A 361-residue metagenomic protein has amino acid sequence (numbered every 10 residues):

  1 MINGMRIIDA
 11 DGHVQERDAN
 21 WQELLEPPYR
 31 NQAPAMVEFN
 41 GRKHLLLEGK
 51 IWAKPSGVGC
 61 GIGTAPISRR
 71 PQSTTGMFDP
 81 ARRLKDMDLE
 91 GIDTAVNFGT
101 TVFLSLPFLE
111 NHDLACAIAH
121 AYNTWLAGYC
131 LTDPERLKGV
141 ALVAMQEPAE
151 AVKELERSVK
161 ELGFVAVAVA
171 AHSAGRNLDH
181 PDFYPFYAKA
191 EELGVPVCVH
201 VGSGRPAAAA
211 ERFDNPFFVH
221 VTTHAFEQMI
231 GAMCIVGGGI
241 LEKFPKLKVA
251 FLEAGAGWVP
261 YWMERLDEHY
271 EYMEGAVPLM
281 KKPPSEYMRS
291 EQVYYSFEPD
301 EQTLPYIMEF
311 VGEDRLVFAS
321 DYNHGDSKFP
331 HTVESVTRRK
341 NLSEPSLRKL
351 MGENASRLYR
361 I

Functional and structural regions predicted by a protein language model:
I2-I8, E16-P66, P71-T74, F78-T94 (+8 more regions): Mid-to-C-terminal alpha-helical segments outside catalytic/metal-binding sites
E16, F103-L104, E147, R205 (+2 more regions): Feature marks short, surface-exposed loop/turn motifs that line or immediately flank catalytic pockets and channel
P66-T75, K85-L109, R136-A144, V165-V169: Divalent metal-dependent hydrolysis catalytic cores, especially in the metallo-beta-lactamase
V102-S105, A174, T332: A short, flexible beta-alpha/helix-coil linker loop
E110-A115, V333-S335: Short glycine-enriched, charge-decorated loop/helix-capping segments at active-site entrances that position
D113-Y129: Active-site-proximal gating segment of KS-fold condensing enzymes and close homologs
A117, C130-K138, V143, P148-A149 (+1 more regions): Catalytic pocket-lining loop regions of alpha/beta-barrel enzymes, especially the amidohydrolase/enolase/GH5 lineages
